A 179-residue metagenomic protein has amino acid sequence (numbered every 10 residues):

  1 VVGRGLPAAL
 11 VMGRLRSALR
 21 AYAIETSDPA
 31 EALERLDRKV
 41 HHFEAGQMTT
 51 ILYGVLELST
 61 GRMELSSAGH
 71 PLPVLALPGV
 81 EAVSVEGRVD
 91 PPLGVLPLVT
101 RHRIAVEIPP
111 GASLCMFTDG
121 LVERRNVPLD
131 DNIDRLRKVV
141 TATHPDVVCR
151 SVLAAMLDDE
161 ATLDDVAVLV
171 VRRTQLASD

Functional and structural regions predicted by a protein language model:
V1, L19-Y22, N126, V139: Short, flexible active-site loop motifs that bind/organize anionic cofactors or intermediates
V1-A9, G120-R124: Short acidic, Gly/Ser-rich segments with clustered Asp/Glu that frequently serve as metal-coordination loops in enzyme
V1-G3, G61-R62, G79-V80, V127 (+1 more regions): Regulatory and interdomain segments flanking nucleotide-handling catalytic cores in signaling/defense enzymes
L6-P91, P97-A105, L157-T162, V171: Catalytic core of PPM/PP2C metal-dependent serine/threonine phosphatase domains
D90-P92, L176-A177: Active-site/binding-pocket entry motifs
L98, E107-M116, L121-D179: C-terminal catalytic subdomain
